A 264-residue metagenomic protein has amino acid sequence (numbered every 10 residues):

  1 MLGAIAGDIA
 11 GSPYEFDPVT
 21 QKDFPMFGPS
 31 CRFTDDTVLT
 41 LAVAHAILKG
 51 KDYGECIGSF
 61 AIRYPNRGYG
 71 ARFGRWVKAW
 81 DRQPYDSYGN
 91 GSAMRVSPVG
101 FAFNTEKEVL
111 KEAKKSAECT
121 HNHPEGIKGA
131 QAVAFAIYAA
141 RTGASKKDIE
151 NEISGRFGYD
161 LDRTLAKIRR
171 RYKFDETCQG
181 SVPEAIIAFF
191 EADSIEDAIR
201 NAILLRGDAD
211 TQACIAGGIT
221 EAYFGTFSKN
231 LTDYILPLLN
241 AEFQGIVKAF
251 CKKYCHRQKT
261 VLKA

Functional and structural regions predicted by a protein language model:
M1-A264: Structured, active/binding-site neighborhoods that engage oxygen-rich ligands
